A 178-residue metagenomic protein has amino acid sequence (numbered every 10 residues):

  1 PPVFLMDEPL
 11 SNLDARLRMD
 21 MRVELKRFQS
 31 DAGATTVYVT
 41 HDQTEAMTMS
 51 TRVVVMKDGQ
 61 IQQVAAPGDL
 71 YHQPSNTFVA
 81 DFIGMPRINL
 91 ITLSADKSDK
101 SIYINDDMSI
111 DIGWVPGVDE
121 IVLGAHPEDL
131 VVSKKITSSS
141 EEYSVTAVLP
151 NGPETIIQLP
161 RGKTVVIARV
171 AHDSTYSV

Functional and structural regions predicted by a protein language model:
P1-F78: ABC ATPase nucleotide-binding domains
N12, M19, M85, L90-T92 (+1 more regions): Generic structural "secondary-structure junction" signal
Q60, D81, M85, P153: Gly/Ser/Thr-rich helix-start
Q73-D96, G124: C-terminal boundary and immediately downstream tail of ABC-type ATPase nucleotide-binding domains
P86-I88, K97-V178: Non-catalytic connector elements of ABC transporters
